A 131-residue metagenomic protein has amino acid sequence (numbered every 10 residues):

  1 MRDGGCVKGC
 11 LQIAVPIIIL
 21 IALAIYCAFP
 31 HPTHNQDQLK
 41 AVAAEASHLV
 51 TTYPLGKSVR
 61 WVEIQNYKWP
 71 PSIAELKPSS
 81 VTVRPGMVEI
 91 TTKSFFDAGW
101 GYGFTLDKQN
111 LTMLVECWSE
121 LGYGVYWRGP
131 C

Functional and structural regions predicted by a protein language model:
M1-I19: N-terminal Sec-pathway targeting helices
L20-V81: N-terminal export/targeting and maturation segments
I64-C131: Short, solvent-exposed recognition patches
